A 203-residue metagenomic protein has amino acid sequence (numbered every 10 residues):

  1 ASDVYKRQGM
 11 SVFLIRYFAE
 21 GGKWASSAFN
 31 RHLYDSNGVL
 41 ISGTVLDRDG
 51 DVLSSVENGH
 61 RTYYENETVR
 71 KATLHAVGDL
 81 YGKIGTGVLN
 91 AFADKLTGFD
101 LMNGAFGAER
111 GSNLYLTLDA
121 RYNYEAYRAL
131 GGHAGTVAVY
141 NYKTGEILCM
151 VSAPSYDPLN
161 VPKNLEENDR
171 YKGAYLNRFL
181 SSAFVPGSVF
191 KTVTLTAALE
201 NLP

Functional and structural regions predicted by a protein language model:
S2-L165, A174, F179, A183 (+2 more regions): Periplasmic/cell-envelope proteins involved in peptidoglycan metabolism and beta-lactam response
D169-R170: Tandem CBS (Bateman) regulatory domains
T196-P203: Alpha-helical support elements that line or immediately flank enzyme active sites and cofactor-binding pockets
